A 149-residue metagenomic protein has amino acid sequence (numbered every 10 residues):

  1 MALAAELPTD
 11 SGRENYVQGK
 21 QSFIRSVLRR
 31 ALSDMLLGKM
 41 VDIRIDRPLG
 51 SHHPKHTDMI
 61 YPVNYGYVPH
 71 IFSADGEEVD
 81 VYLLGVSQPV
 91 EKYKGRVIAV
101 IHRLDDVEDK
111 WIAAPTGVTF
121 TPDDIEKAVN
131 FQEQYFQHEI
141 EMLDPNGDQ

Functional and structural regions predicted by a protein language model:
M1-Q149: Hydrophobic N-terminal alpha-helices or hydrophobic patches in metabolic proteins across all domains of life
